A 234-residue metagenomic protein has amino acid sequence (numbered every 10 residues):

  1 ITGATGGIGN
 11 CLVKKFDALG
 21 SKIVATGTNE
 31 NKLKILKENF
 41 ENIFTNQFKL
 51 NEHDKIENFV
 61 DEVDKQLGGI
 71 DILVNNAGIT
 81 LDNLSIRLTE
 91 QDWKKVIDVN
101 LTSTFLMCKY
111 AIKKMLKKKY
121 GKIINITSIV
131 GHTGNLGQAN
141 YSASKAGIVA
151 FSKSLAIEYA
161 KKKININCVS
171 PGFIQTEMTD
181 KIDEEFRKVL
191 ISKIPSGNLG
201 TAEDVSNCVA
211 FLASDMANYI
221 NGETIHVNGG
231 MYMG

Functional and structural regions predicted by a protein language model:
T5-G6: Conserved glycine-rich cofactor-binding loop
L84-S85, T89-I97, T179, F186 (+1 more regions): Substrate-binding pocket helix/loop in short-chain dehydrogenase/reductase
I86, T133-A139, K161-K162, G197 (+1 more regions): Active-site loop immediately N-terminal to the catalytic Tyr-X3-Lys motif of short-chain dehydrogenase/reductase
C108, S144, S152: Active-site helix of classical SDR
K113, I157-K161, N218: Alpha-helical segment proximal to the catalytic Tyr-Lys
S128: Residue(s) in the substrate-gating loop at a strand-loop-helix junction that position the organic substrate next
A160, N165, I220-G222, N228: Short, small/polar-rich loop/turn modules that mediate ligand/substrate recognition or access, typified
